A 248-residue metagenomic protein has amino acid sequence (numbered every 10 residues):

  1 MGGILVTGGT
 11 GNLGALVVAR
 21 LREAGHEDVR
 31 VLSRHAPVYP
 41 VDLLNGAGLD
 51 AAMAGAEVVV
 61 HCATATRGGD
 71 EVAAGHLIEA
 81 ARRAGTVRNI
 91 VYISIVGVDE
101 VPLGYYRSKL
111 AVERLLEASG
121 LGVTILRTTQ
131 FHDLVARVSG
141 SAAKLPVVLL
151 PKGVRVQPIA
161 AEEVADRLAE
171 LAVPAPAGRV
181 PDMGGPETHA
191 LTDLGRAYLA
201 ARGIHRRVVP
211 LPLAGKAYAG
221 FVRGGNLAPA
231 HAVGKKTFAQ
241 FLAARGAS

Functional and structural regions predicted by a protein language model:
M1-I4, T10-N12, E162-S248: Mid/C-terminal beta-alpha module of Rossmann-like enzyme folds, strongest in SDR-family dehydrogenases/epimerases
G2-E27: N-terminal Rossmann NAD(P)H-binding glycine-rich loop of SDR-like oxidoreductase domains
T7, L32-R34, C62-A63, I90-I95 (+1 more regions): SDR active-site strand-loop-helix element
T7, R67, E71, P102-L110 (+2 more regions): Short-chain dehydrogenase/reductase
S33-A47: Adenosine-cofactor binding site in Rossmann-like domains, unifying the SAM/SAH pocket of S-adenosylmethionine-dependent
G46-I90, R107-A118: NAD(P)-cofactor binding segment of oxidoreductase domains
S94, D99, A111-L134, G140-S141: Conserved beta-loop-beta element that borders a ligand/cofactor-binding pocket
T124, R137-I159, E163: A conserved pocket-lining segment of Rossmann-fold NAD(P)-dependent short-chain dehydrogenase/reductase
